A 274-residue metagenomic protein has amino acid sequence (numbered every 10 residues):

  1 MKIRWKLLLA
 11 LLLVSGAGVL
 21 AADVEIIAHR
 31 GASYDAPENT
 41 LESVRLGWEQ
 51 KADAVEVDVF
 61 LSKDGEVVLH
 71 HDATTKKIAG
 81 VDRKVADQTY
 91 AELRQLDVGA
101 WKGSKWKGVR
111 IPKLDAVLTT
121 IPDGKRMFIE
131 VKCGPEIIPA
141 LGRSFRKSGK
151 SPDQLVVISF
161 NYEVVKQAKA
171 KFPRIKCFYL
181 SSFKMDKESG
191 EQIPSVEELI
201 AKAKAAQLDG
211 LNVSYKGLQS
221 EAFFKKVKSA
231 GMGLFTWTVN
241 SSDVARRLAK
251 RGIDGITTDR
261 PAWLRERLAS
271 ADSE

Functional and structural regions predicted by a protein language model:
M1-L9: Bacterial N-terminal signal peptides that target proteins for export
L8-G16: Bacterial N-terminal signal peptides
G18-E274: Phosphate-group recognition and catalysis centered on beta-loop-alpha active-site segments
